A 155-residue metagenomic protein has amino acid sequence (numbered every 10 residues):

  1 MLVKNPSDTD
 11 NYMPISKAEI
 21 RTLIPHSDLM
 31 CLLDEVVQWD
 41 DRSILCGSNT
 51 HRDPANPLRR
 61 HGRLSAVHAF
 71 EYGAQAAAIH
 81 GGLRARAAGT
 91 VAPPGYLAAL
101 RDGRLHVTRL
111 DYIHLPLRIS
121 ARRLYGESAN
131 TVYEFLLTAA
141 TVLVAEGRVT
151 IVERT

Functional and structural regions predicted by a protein language model:
L2-Y12, I79, Y112-L115, S120-T155: HotDog/MaoC-like acyl-thioester-processing domains
K17-S27, V91: Short aromatic-glycine motifs in intrinsically disordered, low-complexity regions
D28-S65: Catalytic strand-loop segment that frames the active site of acyl-thioester-processing enzymes
C31-D34, A98, I119-A121, G147: Small-residue-enriched segments and motifs
D34-V37, H106, R122-L124, T138: Conserved positions in beta-strands of structured domains
Q38-S43, L110-I113, T141: A short, structured loop/turn motif at beta-sheet edges
H61-H80: Compact, glycine-rich, soluble single-domain proteins
I79-S120: Hydrophobic beta-strand-centered segment that forms part of the acyl-chain substrate-binding groove
